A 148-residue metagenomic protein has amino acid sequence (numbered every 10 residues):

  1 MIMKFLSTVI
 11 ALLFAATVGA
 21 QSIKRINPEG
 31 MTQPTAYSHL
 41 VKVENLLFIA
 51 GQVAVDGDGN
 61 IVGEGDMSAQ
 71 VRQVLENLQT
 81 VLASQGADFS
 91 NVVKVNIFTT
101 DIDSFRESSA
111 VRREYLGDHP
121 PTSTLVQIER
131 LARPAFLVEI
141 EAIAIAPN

Functional and structural regions predicted by a protein language model:
M1-M3: N-terminal secretory signal peptides that target proteins for export/translocation
F5-I10, F14-E76, T80-V93, F98-N148: N-terminal presequence-like segments and the immediate start of the first folded domain
